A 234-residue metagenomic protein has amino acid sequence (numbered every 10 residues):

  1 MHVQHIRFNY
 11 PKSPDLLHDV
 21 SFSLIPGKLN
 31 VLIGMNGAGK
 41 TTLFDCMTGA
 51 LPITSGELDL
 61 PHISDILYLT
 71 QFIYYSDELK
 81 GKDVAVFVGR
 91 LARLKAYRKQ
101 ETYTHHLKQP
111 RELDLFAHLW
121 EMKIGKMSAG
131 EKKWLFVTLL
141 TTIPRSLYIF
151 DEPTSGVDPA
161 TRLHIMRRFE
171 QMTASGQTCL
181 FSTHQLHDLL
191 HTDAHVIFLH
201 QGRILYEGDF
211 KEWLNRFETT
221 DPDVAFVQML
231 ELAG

Functional and structural regions predicted by a protein language model:
M1-D19: A short, flexible loop at the N-terminus of ABC-type nucleotide-binding domains that lies
I33-M35: The feature captures the beta-strand-to-loop junction immediately N-terminal to the Walker
T48: Helix-to-loop junction immediately C-terminal to a conserved catalytic motif
E78-K95: Q-loop/switch helix immediately C-terminal to the Walker
Y148-E152: Catalytic Walker B motif of ABC-type/P-loop ATPase nucleotide-binding domains
P159-T161: Helix N-cap at the start of a conserved alpha-helix in ABC-type nucleotide-binding domains
S182-H184: H-loop/switch region of ABC-family ATPase nucleotide-binding domains
